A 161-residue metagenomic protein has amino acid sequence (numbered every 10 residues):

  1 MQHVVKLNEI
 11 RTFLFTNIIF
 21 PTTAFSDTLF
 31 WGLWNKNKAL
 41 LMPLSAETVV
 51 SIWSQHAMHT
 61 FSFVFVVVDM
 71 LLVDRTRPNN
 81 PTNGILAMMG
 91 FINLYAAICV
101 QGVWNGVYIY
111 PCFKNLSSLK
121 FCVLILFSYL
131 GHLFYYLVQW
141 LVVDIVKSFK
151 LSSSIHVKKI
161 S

Functional and structural regions predicted by a protein language model:
M1-V4, K150-S161: Non-transmembrane, juxtamembrane loop and terminal tail segments of multi-pass eukaryotic membrane proteins
N8-S26, E47-S62, N80-I92, S117-Y129: Transmembrane alpha-helices of multi-pass eukaryotic membrane proteins
F25-G32, F91-Q101: Aromatic-anchored segments of alpha-helical transmembrane domains
S26-P43, V68-L72: Membrane-helix exit/interface motif
W34-L44, V100-I109: Juxtamembrane "helix-exit" motif on the non-cytosolic side of transmembrane helices
S62-N79: Alpha-helical transmembrane segments in multipass membrane proteins, preferentially the mid-helix core
G106-W140: Membrane-interface transmembrane-helix boundary segments in multi-pass integral membrane proteins
F134-I155: Transmembrane-helix exit/juxtamembrane "anchor" motif
